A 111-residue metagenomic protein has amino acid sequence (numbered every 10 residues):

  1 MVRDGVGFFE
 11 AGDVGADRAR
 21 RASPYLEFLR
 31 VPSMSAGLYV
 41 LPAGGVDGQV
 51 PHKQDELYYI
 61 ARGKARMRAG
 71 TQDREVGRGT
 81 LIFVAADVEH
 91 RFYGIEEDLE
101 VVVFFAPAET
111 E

Functional and structural regions predicted by a protein language model:
M1-L38, G48: A short, N-terminal "cap"/entry segment at the start of jelly-roll beta-barrel domains of the cupin/DSBH fold
P32, R68-Q72, I95: Short strand-coil-strand connectors
S33, A43-Q54: Short beta-strand/loop turn elements enriched in aromatics
V40-L41, H52-M67: Short, conserved beta-strand element in jelly-roll/cupin
V46-D47, R66, I82, A86-R91: Histidine-centered metal-chelating micro-motifs
L57, K64-R66, D73, E89 (+1 more regions): Structural motif
T71-A86: Short acidic-glycine-tyrosine-enriched beta hairpin
A86-E111: Ligand-binding loop in jelly-roll beta-barrel domains
